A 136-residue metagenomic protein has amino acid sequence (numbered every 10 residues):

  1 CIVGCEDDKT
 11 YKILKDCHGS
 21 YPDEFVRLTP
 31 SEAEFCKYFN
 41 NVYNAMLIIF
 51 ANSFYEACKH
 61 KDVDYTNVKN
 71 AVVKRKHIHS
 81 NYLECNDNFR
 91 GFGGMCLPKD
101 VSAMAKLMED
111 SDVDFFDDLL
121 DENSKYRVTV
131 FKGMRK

Functional and structural regions predicted by a protein language model:
C1-N81, L107-D112: Internal alpha-helical scaffold of NAD(P)-dependent oxidoreductase catalytic cores
K59-K136: NAD(P)-dependent Rossmann-like dehydrogenase/reductase catalytic/cofactor-binding core
